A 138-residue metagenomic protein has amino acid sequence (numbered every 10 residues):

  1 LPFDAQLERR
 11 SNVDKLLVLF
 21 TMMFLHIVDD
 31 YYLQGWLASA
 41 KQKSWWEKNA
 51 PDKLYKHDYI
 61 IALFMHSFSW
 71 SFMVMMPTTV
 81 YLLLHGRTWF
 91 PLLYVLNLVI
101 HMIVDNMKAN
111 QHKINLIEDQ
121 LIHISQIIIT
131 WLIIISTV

Functional and structural regions predicted by a protein language model:
Q6, S11-V18, M75-P91, W131-V138: Helix-coil boundary and interhelical linker segments in multi-pass alpha-helical membrane proteins
L16-F20, F64, P91-V95, I117: Hydrophobic alpha-helical transmembrane segments
M22-D30, W70, L93-D105: Alpha-helical transmembrane segments of multi-pass membrane proteins
H26-Y59, V104-K108: Cytosolic, membrane-interface loops and tails of multi-pass inner-membrane proteins
L54-F64, K113-I114: Short, amphipathic, aromatic/basic-enriched membrane-interface segments that mark the entry/exit of transmembrane
A62-T78, I122-T130: Core segments of transmembrane alpha-helices that mediate helix-helix packing or line hydrophobic substrate/ligand
N106-S125: Interfacial loop-to-transmembrane junctions
